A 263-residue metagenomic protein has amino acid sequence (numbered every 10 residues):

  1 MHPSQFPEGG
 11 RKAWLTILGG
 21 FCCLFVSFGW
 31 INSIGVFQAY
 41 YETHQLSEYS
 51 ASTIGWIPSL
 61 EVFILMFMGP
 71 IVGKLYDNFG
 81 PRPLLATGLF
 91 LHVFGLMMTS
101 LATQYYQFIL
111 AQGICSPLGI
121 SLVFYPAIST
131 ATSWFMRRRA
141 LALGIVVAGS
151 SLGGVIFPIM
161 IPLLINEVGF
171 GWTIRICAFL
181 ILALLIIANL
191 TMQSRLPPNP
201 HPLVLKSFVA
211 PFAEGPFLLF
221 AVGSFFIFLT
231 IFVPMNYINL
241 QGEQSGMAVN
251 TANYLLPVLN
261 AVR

Functional and structural regions predicted by a protein language model:
M1-G29, T191-A210: Cytosolic juxtamembrane N-terminal segment immediately preceding the first transmembrane helix of multi-pass
K12-W14, G35-F67, T251-Y254: Extracellular/periplasmic helix-loop-helix junction of adjacent transmembrane segments in MFS-like secondary
V26, W30-A39, E214-R263: Extracytoplasmic gate region of multi-pass secondary transporters
Y41, G113, I120-M136, A142-L143 (+1 more regions): Intracellular juxtamembrane helix-capping segments at the cytosolic ends of symmetry-related transmembrane helices
L46-E48, T103, T130-A140, G246-V249: Paired intracellular helix-loop junctions of major facilitator superfamily
V62-P70, G154-V155, N260-R263: Residue-level signature of mid-helix packing/kink "hotspots" within the transmembrane helices of 12-pass Major
F67-Q107: Conserved MFS/SLC helix-loop-helix module at the cytosolic interface between two early adjacent transmembrane helices
R137-L141, I145-L196: Helix-loop-helix hairpin linking two adjacent transmembrane segments in secondary transporters
